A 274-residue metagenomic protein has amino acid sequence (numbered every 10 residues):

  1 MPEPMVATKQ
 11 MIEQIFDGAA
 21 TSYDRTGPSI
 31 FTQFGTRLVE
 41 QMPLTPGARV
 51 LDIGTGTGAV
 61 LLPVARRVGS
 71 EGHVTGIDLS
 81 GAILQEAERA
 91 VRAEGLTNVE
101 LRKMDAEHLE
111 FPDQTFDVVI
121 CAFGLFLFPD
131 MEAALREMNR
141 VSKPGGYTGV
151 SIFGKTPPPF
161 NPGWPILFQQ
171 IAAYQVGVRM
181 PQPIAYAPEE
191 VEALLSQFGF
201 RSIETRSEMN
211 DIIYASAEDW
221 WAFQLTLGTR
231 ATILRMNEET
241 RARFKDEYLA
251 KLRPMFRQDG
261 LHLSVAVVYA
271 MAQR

Functional and structural regions predicted by a protein language model:
P2-A48, A59-P63, I83-E86, A93-E94 (+2 more regions): Conserved class I S-adenosyl-L-methionine
E3-I12, I30, T57-A59, Q182-R274: Conserved Class I S-adenosyl-L-methionine
G47, S70-E71, S142-Y147: Short glycine-dipeptide loop
R49-L109, A133: Class I SAM-dependent methyltransferase SAM/SAH-binding core
V68, A90-V91, I171, L195 (+2 more regions): Conserved hydrophobic residues forming the short capping helix/wall of the S-adenosyl-L-methionine
E107-V118: A short acidic, Gly/Pro-enriched loop at the edge of an enzyme's catalytic core that lines a small-molecule cofactor
D117-M131, G154: A short SAM/SAH-binding and catalytic strip from SAM-dependent methyltransferases
E132-A133, N139, K143, Y147-A215 (+1 more regions): Conserved catalytic/acceptor-binding region of the Class I
